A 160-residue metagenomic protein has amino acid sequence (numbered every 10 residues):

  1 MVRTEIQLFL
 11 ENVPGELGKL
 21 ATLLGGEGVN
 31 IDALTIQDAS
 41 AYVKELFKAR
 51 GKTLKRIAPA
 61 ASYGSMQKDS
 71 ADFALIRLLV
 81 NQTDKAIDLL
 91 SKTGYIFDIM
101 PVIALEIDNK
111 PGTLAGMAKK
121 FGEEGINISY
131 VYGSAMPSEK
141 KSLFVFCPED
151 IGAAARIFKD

Functional and structural regions predicted by a protein language model:
M1-D160: Structural preference for solvent-exposed beta-strand-turn elements and adjacent flexible terminal/loop segments within
